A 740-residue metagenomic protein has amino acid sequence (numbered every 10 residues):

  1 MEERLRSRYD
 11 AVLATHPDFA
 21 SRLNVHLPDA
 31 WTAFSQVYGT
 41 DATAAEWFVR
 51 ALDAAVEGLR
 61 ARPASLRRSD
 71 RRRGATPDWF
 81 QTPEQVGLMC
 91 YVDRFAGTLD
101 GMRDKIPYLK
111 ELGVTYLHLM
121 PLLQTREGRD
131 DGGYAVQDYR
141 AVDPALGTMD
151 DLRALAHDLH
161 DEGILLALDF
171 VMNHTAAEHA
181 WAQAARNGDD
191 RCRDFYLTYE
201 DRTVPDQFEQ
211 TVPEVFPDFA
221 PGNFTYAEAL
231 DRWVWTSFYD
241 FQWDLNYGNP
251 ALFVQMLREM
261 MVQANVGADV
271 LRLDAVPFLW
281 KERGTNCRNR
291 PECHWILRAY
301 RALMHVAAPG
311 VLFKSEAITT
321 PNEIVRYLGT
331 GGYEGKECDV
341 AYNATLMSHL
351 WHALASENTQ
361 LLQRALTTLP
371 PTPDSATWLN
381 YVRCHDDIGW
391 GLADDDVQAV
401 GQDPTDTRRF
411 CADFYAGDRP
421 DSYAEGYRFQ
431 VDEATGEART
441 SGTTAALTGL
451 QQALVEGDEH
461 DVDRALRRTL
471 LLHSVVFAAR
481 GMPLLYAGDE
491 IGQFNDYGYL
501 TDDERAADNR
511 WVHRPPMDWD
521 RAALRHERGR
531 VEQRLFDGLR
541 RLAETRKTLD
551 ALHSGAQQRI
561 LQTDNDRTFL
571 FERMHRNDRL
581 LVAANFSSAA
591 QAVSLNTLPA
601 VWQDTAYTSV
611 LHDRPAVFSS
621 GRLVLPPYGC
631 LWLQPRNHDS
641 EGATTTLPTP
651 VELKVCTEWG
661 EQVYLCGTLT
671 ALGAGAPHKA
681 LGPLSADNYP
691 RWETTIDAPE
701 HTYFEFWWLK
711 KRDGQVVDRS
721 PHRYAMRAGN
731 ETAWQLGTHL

Functional and structural regions predicted by a protein language model:
M1-L647: Active-site and adjacent substrate-binding regions of carbohydrate-active enzymes
A75, P650, E693: Eukaryotic intrinsically disordered and solvent-exposed regulatory patches
W79-F80, P107, K654-C656, I696-A698: Short secondary-structure boundary/capping segments within folded domains
E572-M574, A584, C666-T668, L709-K711: A generic structural motif
V582-A584, P650-C656, Y664-C666: Short edge beta-strand/loop segments characteristic of extracellular beta-sandwich folds
C656-H701, K711-A733: Aromatic-rich carbohydrate-binding modules that target alpha-glucans
T702-F706: Exposed beta-strand face motif in extracellular beta-rich ectodomains
Q735-L740: Compositionally biased low-complexity segments at domain edges in trafficked proteins and select soluble regulators
